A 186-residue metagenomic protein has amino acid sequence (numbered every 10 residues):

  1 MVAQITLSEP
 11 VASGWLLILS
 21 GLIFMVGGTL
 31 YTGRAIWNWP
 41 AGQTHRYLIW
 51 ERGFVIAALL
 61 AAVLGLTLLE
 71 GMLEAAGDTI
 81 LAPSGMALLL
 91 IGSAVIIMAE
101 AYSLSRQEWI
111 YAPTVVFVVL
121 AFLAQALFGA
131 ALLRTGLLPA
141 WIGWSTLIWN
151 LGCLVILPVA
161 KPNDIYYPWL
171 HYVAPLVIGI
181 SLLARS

Functional and structural regions predicted by a protein language model:
V2-S186: Hydrophobic, aromatic-enriched alpha-helical segments typical of multi-pass transmembrane helices
